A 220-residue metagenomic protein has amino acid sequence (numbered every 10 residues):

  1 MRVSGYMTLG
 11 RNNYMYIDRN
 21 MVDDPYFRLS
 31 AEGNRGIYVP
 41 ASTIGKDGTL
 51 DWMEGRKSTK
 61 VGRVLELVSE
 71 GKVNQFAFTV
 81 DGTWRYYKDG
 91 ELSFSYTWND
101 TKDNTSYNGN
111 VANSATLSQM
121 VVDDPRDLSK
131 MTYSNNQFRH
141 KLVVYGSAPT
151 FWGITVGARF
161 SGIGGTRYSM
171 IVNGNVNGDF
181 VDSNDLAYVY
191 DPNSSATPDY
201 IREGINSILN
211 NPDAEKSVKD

Functional and structural regions predicted by a protein language model:
R2-D220: Short, solvent-exposed micro-motifs at the edges of structured domains
